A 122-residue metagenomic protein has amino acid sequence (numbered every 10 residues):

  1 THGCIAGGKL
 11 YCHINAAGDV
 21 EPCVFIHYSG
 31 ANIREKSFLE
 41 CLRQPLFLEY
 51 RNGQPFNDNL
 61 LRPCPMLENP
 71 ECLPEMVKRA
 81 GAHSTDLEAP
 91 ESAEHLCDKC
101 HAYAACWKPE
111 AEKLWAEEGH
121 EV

Functional and structural regions predicted by a protein language model:
T1-P22, E68-E71: A C-terminal junction/extension of Radical SAM enzymes
F25-V122: Flexible mid-to-C-terminal extensions adjoining Fe-S/redox cofactors in radical SAM and related proteins
